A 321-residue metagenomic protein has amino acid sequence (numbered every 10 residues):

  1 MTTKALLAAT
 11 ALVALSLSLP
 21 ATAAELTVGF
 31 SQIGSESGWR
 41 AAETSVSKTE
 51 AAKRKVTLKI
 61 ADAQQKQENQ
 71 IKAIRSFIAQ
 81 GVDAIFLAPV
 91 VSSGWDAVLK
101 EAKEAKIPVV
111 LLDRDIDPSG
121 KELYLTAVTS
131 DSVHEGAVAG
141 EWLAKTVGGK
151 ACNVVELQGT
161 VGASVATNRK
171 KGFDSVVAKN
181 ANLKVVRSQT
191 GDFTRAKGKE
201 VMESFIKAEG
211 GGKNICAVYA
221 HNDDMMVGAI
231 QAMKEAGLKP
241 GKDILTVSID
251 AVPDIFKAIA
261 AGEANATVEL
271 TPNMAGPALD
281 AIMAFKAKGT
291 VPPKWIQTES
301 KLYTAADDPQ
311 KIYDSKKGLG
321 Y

Functional and structural regions predicted by a protein language model:
M1-A8: Bacterial N-terminal signal peptides that target proteins for export
L17-A23: Sec/Tat signal peptide C-region and signal peptidase I cleavage site
L26, L157, V161, V165 (+3 more regions): Hinge/cleft segment of the Venus flytrap/periplasmic-binding protein
T27-R54, L58-S76, Q80-V82, A88-S93 (+4 more regions): Extracytoplasmic "Venus flytrap"
V28, Q70, A127-V154, K197-V201 (+2 more regions): Hydrophobic alpha-helical segments within soluble ligand-binding/sensing domains
W39-R54, E135-A139, S164-L183, K197-M202 (+1 more regions): Short, solvent-exposed amphipathic alpha-helices that sit in or adjacent to ligand/effector-binding or catalytic
L87-E104, F173, V186-R187, G191-K257: Hydrophobic alpha-helical
S93, A97-H134, K145, N153 (+4 more regions): Flexible loop/hinge segments that line or gate small-molecule binding clefts
